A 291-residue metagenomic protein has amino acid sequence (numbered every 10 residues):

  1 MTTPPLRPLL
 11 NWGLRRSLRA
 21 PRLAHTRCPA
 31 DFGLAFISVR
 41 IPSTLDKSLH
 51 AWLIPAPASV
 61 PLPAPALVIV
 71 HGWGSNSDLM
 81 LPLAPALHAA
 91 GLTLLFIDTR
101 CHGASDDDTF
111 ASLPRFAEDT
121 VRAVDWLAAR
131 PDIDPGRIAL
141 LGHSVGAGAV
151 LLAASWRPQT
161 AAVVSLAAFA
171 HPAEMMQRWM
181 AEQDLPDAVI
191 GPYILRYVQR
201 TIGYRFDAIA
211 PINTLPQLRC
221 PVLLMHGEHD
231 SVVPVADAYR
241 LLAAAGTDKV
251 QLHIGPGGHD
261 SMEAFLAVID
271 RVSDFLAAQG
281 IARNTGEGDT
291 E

Functional and structural regions predicted by a protein language model:
M1-P42, W52: An N-terminal hydrophobic leader/cap segment in hydrolases
G72-A86, T99, D106-D108: The serine-hydrolase catalytic nucleophile loop
F110-P131: Alpha/beta-hydrolase active-site loop
L152-Y204, L266: Hydrolase active-site cap/lid region
Q217-R219, L224-H226, D230: Short beta-strand/loop motif that positions the catalytic acidic residue of the alpha/beta-hydrolase fold
S231-D237: Conserved alpha/beta-hydrolase "acid-adjacent" motif
A243-D260: Catalytic histidine neighborhood in serine/cysteine hydrolases with alpha/beta-hydrolase-type architecture
G257-I269: Catalytic histidine-centered segment of alpha/beta-hydrolase-like enzymes
